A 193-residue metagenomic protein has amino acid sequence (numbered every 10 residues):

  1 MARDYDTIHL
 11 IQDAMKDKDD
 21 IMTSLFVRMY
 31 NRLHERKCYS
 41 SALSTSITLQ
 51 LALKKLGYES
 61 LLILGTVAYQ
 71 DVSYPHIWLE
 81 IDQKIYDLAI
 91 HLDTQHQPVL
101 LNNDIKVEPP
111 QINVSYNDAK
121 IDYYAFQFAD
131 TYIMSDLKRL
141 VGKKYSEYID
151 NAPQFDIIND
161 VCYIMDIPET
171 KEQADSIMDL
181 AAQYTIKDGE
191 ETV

Functional and structural regions predicted by a protein language model:
M1-V193: A structural boundary/capping signal
